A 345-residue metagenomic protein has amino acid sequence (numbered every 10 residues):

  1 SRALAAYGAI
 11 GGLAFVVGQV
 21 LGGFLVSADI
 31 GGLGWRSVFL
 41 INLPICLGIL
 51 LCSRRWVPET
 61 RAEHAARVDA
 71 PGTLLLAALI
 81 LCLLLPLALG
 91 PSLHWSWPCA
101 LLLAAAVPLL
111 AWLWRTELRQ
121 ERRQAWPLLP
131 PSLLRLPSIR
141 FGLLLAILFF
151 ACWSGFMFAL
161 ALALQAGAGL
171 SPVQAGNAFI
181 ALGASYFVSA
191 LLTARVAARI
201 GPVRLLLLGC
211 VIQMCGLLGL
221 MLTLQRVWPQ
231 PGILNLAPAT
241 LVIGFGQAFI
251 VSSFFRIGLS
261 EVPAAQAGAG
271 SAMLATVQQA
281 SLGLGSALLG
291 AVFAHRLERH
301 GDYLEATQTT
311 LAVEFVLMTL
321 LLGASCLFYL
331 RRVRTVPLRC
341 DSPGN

Functional and structural regions predicted by a protein language model:
L4-V20, V277-S286: Glycine-rich segments within core transmembrane alpha-helices of 12-TM secondary carriers
A6-I10, V68-P71, L145, M273-Q278: Hydrophobic alpha-helical segments of secondary membrane carriers
G12-V26, N42-E59, W95-W97, R119-P127 (+3 more regions): Hydrophobic alpha-helical transmembrane segments
F15-V16, L40-I41, R67, A104 (+3 more regions): Hydrophobic alpha-helical transmembrane segments of integral membrane proteins, especially lipid-exposed positions
V17-S27, R54-P58, A78-P91, M157-A161 (+1 more regions): Membrane-embedded alpha-helical segments in integral membrane proteins
G32-L144, C152, E314-F315: Hydrophobic transmembrane-helix bundles of small-molecule transporters
L109, R122-V333: 12-transmembrane solute porter fold
F328-N345: Intrinsic disorder in cytosolic terminal tails and internal cytosolic loops of multi-pass membrane transporters
